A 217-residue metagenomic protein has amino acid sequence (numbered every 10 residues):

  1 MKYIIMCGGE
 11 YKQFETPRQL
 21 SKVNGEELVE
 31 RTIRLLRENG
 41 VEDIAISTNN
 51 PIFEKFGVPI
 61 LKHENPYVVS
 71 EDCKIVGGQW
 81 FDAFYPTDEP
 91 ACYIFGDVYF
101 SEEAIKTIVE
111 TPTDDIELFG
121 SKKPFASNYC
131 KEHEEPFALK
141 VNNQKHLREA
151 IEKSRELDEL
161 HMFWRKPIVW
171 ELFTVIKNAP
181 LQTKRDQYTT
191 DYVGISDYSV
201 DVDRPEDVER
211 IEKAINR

Functional and structural regions predicted by a protein language model:
M1-T16: N-terminal nucleotide-binding beta1-loop-alpha1 segment
K2-M6, V29, I44: Hydrophobic targeting segments
E26-E42: A short, N-terminal amphipathic alpha-helix
V41, S47-H63: Acidic donor-binding segment of Leloir-type glycosyltransferases
E42-N49, C92, E117-G120: Short, hydrophobic beta-strand segments that form beta-sheet elements in well-ordered domains
F56-C92, Y99-E102: Short phosphate-binding loop-to-helix
F100-S196: Conserved core of the sugar-phosphate nucleotidyltransferase
T189-R217: C-terminal catalytic/acceptor-binding lobe
